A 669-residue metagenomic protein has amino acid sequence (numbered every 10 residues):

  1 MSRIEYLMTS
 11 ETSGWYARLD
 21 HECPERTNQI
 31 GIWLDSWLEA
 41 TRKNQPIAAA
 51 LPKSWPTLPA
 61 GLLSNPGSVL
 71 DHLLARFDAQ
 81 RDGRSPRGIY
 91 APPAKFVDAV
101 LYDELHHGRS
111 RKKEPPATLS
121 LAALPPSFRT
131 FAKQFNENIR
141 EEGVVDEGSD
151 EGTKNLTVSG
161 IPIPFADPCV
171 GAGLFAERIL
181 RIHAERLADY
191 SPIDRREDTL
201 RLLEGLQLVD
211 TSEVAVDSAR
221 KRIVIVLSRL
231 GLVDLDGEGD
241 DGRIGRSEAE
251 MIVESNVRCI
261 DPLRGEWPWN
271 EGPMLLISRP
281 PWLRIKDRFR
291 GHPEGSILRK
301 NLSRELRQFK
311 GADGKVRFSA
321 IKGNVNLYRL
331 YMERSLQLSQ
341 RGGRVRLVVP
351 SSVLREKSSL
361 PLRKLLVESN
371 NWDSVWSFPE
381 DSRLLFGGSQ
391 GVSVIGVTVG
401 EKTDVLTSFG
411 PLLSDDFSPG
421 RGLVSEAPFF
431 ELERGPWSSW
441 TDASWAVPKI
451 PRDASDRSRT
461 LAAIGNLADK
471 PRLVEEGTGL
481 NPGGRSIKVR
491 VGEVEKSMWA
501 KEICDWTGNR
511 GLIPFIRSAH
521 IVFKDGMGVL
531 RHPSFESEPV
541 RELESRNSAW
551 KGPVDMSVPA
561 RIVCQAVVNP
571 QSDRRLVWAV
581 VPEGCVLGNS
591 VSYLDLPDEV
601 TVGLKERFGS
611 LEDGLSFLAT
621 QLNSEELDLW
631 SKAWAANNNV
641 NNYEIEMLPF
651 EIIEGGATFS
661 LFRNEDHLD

Functional and structural regions predicted by a protein language model:
M1-S10, P24, A91-F96, A172-E177 (+9 more regions): Signature of N6-adenine DNA methyltransferases within the class I
S2-R201, Q207, T211-S218, D261 (+3 more regions): Class I S-adenosyl-L-methionine
G67, D71, R178, K286 (+2 more regions): Active-site-adjacent "gating/activation" loops or surface patches in catalytic cores
H72, R76, Q80, A99-G108 (+21 more regions): Generic, well-ordered alpha-helical scaffold segments in large soluble proteins
S159-P162, C169-V170, R201-G205, I252-E254 (+16 more regions): Short, well-ordered loop/turn elements at secondary-structure boundaries
R195-L200, D240-I252, R307-G311, L365-S369: Short, conserved catalytic or adaptor-binding loops enriched in Gly and charged residues
K221-G265: S-adenosyl-L-methionine
R329, L336-S339, S382-L384, S393-V394 (+2 more regions): Polybasic, glycine- and aromatic-enriched phosphate-binding surface used to engage nucleic acids
